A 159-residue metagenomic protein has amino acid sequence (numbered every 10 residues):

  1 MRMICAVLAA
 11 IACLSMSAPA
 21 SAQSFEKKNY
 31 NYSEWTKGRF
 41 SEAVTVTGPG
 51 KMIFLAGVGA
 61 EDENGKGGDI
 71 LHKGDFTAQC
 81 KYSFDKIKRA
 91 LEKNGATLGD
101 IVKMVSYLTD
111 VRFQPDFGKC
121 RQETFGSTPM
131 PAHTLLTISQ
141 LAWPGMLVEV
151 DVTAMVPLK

Functional and structural regions predicted by a protein language model:
M3-D85, R89-K103, L108-K159: N-terminal presequence-like segments and the immediate start of the first folded domain
